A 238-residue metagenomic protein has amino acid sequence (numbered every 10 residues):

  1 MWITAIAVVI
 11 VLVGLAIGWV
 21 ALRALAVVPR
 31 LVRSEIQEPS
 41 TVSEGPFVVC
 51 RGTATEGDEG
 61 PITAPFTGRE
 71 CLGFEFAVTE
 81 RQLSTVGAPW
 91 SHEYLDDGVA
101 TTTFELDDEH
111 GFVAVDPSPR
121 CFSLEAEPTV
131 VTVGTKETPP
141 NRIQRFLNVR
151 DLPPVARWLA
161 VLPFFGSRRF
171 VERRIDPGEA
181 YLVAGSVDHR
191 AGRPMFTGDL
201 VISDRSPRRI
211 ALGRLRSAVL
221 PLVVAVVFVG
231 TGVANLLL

Functional and structural regions predicted by a protein language model:
M1-G57, F170-R173, P177-L238: Hydrophobic alpha-helical segments
S40-S84: Acidic, Ser/Thr-rich low-complexity segments on the non-lumenal side of membrane proteins
E70-V183, D188-A191: Charged, low-complexity helical/coil segments in non-catalytic cytosolic or luminal regions
